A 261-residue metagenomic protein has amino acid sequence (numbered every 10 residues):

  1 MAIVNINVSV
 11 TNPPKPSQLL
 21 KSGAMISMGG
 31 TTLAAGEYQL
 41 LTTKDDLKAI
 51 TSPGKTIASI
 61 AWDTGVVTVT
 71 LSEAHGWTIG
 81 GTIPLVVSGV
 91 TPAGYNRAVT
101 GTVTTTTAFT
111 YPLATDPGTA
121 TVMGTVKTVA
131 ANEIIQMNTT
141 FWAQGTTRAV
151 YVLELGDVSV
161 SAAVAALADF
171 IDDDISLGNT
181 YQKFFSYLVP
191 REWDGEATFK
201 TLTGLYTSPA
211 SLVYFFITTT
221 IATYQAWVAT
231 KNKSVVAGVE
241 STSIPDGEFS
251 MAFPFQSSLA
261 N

Functional and structural regions predicted by a protein language model:
M1-K55, S59-W62, S72-T78, P84-V86 (+1 more regions): Surface-exposed assembly/interface segments
P53-G81, S88-V129: Small/polar beta-strand repeat architecture
